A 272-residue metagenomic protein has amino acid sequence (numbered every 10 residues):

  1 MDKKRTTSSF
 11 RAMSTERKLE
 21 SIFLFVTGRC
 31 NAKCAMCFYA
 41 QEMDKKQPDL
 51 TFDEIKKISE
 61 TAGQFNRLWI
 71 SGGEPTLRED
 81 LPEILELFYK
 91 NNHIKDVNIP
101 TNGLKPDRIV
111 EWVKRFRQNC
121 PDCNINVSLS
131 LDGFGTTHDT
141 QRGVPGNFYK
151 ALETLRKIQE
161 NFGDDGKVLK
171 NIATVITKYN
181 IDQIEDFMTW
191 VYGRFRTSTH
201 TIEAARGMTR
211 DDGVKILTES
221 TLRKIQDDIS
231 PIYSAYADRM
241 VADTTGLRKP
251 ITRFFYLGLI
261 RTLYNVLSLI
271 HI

Functional and structural regions predicted by a protein language model:
D2-I125, N161, S220-D228, I232: Conserved alpha-helical substructure of the radical SAM core
N119-L269: Radical SAM enzyme [4Fe-4S]-AdoMet core and its adjacent flexible, acidic and glycine-rich loops/tails across
